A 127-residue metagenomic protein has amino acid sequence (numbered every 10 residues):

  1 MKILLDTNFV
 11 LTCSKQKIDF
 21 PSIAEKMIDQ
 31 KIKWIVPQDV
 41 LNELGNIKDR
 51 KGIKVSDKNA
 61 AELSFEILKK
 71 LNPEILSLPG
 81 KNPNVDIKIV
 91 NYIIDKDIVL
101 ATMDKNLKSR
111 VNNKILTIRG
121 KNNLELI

Functional and structural regions predicted by a protein language model:
M1-N72: Domain-level signal for Mg2+-assisted phosphodiester chemistry and nucleotide/NA-binding surfaces in nucleic-acid
F9, D39-V40, G80, K105-N106 (+1 more regions): Short, ordered loop/turn segments at secondary-structure junctions
W34, I98-T102, I115-T117: Short, hydrophobic beta-strand segments that form beta-sheet elements in well-ordered domains
V36, S77, T117-R119: Structural signal for conserved beta-strand scaffold positions within catalytic alpha/beta enzyme cores
N42-E43, G80-D86, K121-L126: A short acidic, often aromatic-flanked loop/helix-cap motif at beta-alpha or helix-coil junctions that lines enzyme
E66-I87: Acidic catalytic patch
P83-L100, K105-R110: Acidic, metal-associated active-site segment
K108-I127: Acidic, PIN/NYN-like endoribonuclease modules and their adjacent C-terminal/linker elements
